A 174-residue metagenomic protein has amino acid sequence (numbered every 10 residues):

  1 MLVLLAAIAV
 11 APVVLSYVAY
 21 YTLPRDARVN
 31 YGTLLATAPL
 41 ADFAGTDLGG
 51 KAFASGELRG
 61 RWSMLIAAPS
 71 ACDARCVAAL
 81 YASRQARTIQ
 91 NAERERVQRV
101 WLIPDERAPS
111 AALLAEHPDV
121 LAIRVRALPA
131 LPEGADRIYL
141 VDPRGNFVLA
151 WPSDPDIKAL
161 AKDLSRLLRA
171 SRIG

Functional and structural regions predicted by a protein language model:
M1-A44: N-terminal targeting signals for export/organelle localization
Y21, L80-V100: Conserved helix-turn-beta segment immediately C-terminal to the redox Cys motif in thioredoxin-like folds
L40, L58-R61, R94-R96, E133: Extracytoplasmic
F43-S63: A short beta-strand-turn-helix
G56-V77, S83: Short active-site neighborhood of thiol/selenol oxidoreductases, capturing the structured segment around
A67-S70, L102-E106, P152: Structural motif
V97-R144: Short, internal strand/loop/helix patches that form the active-site neighborhood or redox-interaction surface
L128, L140-G174: Thiol-/selenol-based redox modules, centered on thioredoxin-like and closely related oxidoreductase domains
